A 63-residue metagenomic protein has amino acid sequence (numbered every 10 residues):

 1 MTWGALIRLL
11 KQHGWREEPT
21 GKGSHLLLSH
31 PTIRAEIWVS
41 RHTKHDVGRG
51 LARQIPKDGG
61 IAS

Functional and structural regions predicted by a protein language model:
M1-T20, L27-S63: Basic nucleic-acid-binding interfaces
